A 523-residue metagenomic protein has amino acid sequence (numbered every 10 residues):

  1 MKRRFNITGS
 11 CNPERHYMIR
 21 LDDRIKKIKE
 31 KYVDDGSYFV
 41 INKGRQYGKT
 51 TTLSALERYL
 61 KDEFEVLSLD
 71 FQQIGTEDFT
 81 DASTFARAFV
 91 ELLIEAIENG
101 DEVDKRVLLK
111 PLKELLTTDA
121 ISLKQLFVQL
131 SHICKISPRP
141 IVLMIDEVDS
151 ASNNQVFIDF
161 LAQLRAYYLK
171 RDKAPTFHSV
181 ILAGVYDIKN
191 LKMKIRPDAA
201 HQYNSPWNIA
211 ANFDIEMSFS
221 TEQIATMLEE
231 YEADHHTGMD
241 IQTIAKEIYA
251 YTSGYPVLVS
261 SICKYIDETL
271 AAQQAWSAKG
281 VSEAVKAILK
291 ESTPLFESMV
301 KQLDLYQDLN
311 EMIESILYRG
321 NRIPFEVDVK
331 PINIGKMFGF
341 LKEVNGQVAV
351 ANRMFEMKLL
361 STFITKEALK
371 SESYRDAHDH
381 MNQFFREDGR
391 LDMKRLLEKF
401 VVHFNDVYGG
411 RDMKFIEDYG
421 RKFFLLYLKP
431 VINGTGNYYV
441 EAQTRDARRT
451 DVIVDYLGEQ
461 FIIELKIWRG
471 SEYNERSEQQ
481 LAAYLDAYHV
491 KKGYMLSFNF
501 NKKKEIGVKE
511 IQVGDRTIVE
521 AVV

Functional and structural regions predicted by a protein language model:
M1-Y59, H132-I133, D406: Walker A/P-loop-proximal flanking segment of P-loop NTPase domains
G9-N12, P140, Q155-T243, Y249-Y251 (+2 more regions): The catalytic "switch" region of P-loop NTPases
V40, K61-E77, L143: Conserved catalytic segments around the Walker B and adjacent sensor/switch elements of P-loop NTPase domains
L67, F79-R106: Conserved NTP-binding/hydrolysis module of P-loop NTPases
E95-I145, D149-V156, R165, L169-F177: Mid-core helix/loop region of P-loop NTP-binding domains shared across ATPases and GTPases
S220-F338, V344-N345, Y374-D379, Q383: Winged-helix-like regulatory helical subdomains adjacent to P-loop NTPase cores
Y427-G458: Active-site metal-binding core of divalent-cation-utilizing nuclease and nuclease-like domains
N474-E478, L485-V513: Nucleic-acid nuclease catalytic cores
